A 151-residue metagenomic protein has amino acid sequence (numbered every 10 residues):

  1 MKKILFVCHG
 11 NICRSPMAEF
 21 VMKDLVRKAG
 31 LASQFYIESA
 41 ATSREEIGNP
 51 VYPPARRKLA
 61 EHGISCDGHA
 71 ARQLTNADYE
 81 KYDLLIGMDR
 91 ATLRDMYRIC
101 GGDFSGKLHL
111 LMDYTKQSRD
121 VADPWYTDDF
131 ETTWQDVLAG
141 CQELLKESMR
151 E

Functional and structural regions predicted by a protein language model:
M1-K81, K146-R150: Conserved active-site segments centered on acidic
S15, M88-D89: Replace "coordinates the UDP/GDP/TDP-sugar" with "coordinates nucleotide-activated sugar donors
D78, L84, R90-E151: Phosphate-binding/catalytic loops
